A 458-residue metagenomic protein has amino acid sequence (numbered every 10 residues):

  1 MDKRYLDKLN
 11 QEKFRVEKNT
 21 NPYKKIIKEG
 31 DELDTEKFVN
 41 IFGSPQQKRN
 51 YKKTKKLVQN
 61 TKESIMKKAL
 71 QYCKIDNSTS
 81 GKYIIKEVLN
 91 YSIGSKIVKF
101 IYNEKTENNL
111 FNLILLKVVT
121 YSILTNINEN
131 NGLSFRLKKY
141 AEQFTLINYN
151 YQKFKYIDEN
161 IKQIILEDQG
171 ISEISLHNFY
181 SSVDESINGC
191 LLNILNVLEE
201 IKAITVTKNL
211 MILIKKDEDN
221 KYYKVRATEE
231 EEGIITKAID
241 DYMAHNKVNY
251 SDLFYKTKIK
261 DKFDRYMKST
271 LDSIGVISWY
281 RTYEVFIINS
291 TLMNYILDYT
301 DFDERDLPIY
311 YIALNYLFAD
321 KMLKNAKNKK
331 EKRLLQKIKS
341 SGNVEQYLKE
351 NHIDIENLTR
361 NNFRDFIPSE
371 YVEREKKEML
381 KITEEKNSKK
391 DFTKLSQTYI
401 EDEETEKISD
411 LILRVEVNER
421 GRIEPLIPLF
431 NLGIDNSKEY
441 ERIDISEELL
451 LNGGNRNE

Functional and structural regions predicted by a protein language model:
M1-E458: Electrostatic interaction modules used in gene-expression and signaling proteins
